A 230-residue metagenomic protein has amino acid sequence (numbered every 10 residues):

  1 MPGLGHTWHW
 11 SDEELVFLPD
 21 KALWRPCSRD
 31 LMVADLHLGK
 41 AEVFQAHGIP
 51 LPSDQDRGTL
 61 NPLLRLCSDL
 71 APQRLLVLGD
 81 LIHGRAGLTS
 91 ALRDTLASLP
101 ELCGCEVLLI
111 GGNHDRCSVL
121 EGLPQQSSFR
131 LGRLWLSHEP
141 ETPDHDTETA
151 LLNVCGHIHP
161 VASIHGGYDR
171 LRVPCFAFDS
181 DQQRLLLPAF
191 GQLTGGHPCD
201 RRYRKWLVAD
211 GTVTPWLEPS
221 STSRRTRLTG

Functional and structural regions predicted by a protein language model:
M1-L78, H83-G230: Extended recognition/assembly regions associated with phosphoester-bond processing machinery
